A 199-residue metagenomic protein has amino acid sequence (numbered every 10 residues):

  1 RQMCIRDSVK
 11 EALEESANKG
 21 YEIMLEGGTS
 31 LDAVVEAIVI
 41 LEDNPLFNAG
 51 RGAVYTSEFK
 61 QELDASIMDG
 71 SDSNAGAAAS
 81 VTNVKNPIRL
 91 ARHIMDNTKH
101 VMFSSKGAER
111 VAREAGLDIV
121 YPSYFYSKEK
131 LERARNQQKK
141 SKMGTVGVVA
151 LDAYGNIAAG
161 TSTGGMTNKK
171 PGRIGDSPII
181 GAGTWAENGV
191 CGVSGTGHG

Functional and structural regions predicted by a protein language model:
Q2, R6-G199: Alpha/propeptide regions of enzymes that mature by internal proteolysis
